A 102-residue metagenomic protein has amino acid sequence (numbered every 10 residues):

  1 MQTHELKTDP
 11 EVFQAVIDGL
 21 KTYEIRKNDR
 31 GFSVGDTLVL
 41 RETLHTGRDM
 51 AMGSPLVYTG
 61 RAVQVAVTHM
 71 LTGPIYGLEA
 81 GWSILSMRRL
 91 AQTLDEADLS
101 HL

Functional and structural regions predicted by a protein language model:
Q2-H101: Catalytic phosphate/metal-binding cores of nucleic-acid and nucleotide-processing enzymes, i.e., regions that mediate
